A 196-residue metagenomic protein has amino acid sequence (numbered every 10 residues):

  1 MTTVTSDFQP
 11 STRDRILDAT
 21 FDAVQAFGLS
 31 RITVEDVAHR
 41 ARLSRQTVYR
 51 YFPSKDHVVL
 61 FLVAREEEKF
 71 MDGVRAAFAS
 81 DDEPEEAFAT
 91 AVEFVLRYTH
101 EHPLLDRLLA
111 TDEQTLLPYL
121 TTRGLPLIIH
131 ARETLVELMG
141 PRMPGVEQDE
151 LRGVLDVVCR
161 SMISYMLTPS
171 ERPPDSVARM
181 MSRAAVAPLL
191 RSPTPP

Functional and structural regions predicted by a protein language model:
M1-F27, R31-R40, H57-L60, E68: Basic, helix-initiating cap at the start of DNA-binding domains
A19, A23, T47, G73 (+3 more regions): Amphipathic alpha-helical interface segments
R42-F52: Short hydrophobic/aromatic patch on the recognition helix
F61, R75-E101, L155: Hydrophobic alpha-helical connector segments
A64-D72: Short, basic, alpha-helical segments at the C-terminal edge of helix-turn-helix-like DNA-binding modules
E68, R107, L116-D156: Amphipathic alpha-helical packing segments from all-alpha helical-bundle domains
R107-A110, P141-A185, P195-P196: Hydrophobic/aromatic-rich alpha-helical bundle segments in the mid-to-C-terminal region
